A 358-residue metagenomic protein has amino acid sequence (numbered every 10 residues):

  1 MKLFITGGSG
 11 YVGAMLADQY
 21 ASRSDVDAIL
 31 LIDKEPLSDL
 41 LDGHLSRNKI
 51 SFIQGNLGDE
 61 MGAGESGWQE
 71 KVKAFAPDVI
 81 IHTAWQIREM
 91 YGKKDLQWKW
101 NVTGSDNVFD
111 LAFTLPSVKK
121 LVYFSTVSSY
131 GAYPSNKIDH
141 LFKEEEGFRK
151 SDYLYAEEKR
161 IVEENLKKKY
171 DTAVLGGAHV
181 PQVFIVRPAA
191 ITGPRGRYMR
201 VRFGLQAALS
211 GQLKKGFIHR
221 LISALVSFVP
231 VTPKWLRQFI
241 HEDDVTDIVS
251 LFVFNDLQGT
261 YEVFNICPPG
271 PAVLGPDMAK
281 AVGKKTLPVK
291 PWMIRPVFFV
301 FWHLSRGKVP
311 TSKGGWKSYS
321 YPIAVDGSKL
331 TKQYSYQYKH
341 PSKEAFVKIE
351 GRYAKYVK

Functional and structural regions predicted by a protein language model:
L3-R23: N-terminal Rossmann NAD(P)H-binding glycine-rich loop of SDR-like oxidoreductase domains
R23, V325-K358: Amphipathic terminal alpha-helices
D25-S38: Conserved glycine-rich Rossmann-like NAD(P)H-binding loop of the short-chain dehydrogenase/reductase
G55-T103, A132: NAD(P)H-binding glycine-rich loop region in Rossmannoid oxidoreductase-like domains and their noncatalytic homologs
T103-E157, F184: Conserved Rossmann-fold NAD(P)-dependent oxidoreductase catalytic core, especially the SDR/UDP-sugar
S151-F184: Active-site Tyr-X1-5-Lys
A173-R237, E242: NAD(P)-dependent short-chain dehydrogenase/reductase
L236, I248-K313, G327, V347-E350 (+1 more regions): Mid/C-terminal beta-alpha module of Rossmann-like enzyme folds, strongest in SDR-family dehydrogenases/epimerases
